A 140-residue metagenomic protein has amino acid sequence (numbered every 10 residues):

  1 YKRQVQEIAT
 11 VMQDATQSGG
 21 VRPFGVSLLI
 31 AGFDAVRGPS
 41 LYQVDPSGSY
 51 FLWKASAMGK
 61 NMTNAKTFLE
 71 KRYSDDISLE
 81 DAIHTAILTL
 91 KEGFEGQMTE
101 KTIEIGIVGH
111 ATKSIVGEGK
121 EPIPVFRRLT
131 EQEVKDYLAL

Functional and structural regions predicted by a protein language model:
K2-L140: Long, low-complexity N-terminal extensions
